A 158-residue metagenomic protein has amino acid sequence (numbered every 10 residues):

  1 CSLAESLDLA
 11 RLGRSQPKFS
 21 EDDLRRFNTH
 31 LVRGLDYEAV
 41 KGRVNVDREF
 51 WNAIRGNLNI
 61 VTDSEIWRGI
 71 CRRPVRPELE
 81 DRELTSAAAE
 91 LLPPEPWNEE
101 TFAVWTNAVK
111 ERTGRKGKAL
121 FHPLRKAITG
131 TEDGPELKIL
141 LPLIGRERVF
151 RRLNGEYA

Functional and structural regions predicted by a protein language model:
C1-A158: Conserved nucleotide- and phosphate/pyrophosphate-binding catalytic cores in adenylate/nucleotidyl-handling enzymes
